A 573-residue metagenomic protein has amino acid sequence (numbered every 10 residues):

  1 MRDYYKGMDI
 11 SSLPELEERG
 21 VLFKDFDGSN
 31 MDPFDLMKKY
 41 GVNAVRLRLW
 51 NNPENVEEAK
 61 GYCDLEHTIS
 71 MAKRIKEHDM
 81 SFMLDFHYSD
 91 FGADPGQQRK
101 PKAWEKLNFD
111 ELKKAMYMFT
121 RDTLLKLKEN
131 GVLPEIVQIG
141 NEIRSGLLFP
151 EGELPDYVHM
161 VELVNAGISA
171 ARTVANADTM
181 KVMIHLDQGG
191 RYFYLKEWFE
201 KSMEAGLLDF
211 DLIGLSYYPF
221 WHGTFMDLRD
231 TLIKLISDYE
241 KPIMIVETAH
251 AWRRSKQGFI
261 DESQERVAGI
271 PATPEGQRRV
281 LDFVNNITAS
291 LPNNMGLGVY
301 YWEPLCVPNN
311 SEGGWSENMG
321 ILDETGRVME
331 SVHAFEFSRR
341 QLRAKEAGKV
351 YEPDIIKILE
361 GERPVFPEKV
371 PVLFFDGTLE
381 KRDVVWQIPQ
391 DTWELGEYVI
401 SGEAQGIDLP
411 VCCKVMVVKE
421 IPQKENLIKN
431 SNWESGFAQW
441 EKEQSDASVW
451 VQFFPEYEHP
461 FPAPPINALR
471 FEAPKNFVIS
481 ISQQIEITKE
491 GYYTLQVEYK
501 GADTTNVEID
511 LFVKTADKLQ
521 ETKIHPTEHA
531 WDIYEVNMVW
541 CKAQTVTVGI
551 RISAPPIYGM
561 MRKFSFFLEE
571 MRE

Functional and structural regions predicted by a protein language model:
D3-I10, E420-A447, E573: Extracellular carbohydrate-recognition regions
M8, E247, W433, I479-T505 (+2 more regions): Extra-cytoplasmic beta-strand recognition segments
D32, N432-A468: Extracellular glycan-recognition surfaces and repeat-rich motifs
D64-H67, D94-E200, L208, G223-L232 (+2 more regions): Active-site cleft segment of glycoside hydrolase catalytic domains centered on the general acid/base Glu
K234, R253-F283, I287-G348: Aromatic-rich peripheral "rim/lid" segments of glycoside hydrolase catalytic domains that contact and position glycan
A344-T378: Solvent-exposed, low-complexity, repeat-rich "mucin-like" stalks and linkers
D376-V417: Serine/threonine-rich, repeat-prone extracellular segments and beta-strand-based repeat modules of secreted/surface
A516-V546, R551, P555-G559: Extracellular carbohydrate recognition and processing domains and analogous Trp-centered ligand-binding platforms
